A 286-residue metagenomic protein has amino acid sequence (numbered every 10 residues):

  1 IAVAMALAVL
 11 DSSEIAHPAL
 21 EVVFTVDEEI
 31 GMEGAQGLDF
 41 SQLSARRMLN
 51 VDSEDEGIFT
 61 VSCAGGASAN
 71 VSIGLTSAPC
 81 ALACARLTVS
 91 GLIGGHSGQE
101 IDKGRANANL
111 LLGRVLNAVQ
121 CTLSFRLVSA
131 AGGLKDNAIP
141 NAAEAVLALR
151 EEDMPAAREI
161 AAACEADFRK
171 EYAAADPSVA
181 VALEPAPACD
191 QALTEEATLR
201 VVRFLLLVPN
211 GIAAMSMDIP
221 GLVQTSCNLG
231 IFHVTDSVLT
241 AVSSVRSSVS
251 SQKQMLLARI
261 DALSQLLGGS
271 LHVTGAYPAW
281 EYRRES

Functional and structural regions predicted by a protein language model:
I1-A78, V128, A213-S216, P220 (+1 more regions): Acidic/histidine-rich catalytic neighborhood of metal-dependent amide-processing enzymes
I1-E29, A85-V89, H96-V119, L147-A148: Alpha-helical metal-binding/catalytic segments enriched in His/Glu/Asp
M5, F24-V26, V51-S53, I73-L75 (+5 more regions): Short, structured patches in soluble enzyme cores that scaffold and shape functional sites
S13-H17, E33-L38, V51-D55, G91-G94 (+3 more regions): Generic detector of short, locally flexible boundary/turn motifs and exposed helical patches
E28-G34, T88, G95, V208 (+2 more regions): Generic detector of intrinsically disordered, low-complexity, polar/charged segments
L38-A108, R158, E165-R169, D236-V238 (+1 more regions): Metal-dependent peptidase/peptidase-like ectodomains
N109-S286: Metal-dependent amide/peptide-bond hydrolase catalytic core, centered on the "pita-bread" metallohydrolase fold
